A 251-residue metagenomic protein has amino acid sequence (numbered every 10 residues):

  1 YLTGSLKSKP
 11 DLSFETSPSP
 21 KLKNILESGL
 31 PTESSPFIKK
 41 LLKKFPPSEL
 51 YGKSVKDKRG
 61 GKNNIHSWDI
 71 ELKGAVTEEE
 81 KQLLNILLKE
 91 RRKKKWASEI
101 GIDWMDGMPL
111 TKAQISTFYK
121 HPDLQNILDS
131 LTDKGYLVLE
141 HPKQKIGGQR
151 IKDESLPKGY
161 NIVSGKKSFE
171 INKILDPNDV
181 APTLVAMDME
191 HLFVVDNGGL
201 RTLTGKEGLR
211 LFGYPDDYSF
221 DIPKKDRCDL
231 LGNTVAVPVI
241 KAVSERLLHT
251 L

Functional and structural regions predicted by a protein language model:
Y1-G74, E78-L88: Flexible, glycine-/basic-rich loop-and-beta segments that form/coincide with the SAM-dependent methyltransferase
N63-L251: C-terminal target-recognition/interaction regions appended to catalytic cores
